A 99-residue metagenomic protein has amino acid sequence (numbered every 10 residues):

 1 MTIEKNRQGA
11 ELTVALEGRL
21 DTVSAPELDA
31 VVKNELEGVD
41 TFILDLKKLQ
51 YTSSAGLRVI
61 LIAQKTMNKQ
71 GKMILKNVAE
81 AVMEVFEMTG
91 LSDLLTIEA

Functional and structural regions predicted by a protein language model:
T2-L28: STAS-typified acidic loop motif
T22-L94: Amphipathic alpha-helical interaction surfaces in cytosolic regulatory modules
T96-A99: Short acidic-hydrophobic, aromatic-tinged amphipathic segments that line or gate anion-handling sites
